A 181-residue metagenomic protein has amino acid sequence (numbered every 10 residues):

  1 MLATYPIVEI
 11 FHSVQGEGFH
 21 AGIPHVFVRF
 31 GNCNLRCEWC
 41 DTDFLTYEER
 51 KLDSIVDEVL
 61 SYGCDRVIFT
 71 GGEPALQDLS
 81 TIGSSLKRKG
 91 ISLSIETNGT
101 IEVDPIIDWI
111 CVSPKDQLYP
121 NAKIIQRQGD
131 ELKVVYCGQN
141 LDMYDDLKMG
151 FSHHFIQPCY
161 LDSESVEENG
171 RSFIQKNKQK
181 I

Functional and structural regions predicted by a protein language model:
M1-P24: Short, charged low-complexity linear segments at domain edges
L2, G31-C33, E58, D146-M149: Short amphipathic alpha-helical segments, especially helix-boundary/capping motifs
V8-E9, P24-H25, F30, R36-I107: Conserved Radical SAM active-site core
V14-E17, A21, C37, Y47 (+2 more regions): A broad, structure-centric signal for solvent-exposed, well-ordered loop/edge residues that line or flank functional
G16-H20, N32, Q175: Short secondary-structure boundary/capping segments within folded domains
A75-I181: Conserved AdoMet/S-adenosylmethionine-binding subsite of the radical SAM
